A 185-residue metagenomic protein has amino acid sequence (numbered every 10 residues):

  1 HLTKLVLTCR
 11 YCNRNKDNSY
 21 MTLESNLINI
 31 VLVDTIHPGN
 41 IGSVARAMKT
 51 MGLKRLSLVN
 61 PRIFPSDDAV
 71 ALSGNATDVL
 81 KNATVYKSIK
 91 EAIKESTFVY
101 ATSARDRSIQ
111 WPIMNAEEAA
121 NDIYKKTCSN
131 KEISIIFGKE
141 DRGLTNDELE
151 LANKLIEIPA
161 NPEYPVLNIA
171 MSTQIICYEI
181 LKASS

Functional and structural regions predicted by a protein language model:
H1-L7, K16: Histidine-centered nuclease catalytic patch
R10, R14-S185: Post-transcriptional modification and biogenesis factors for structured RNAs of the translation apparatus
